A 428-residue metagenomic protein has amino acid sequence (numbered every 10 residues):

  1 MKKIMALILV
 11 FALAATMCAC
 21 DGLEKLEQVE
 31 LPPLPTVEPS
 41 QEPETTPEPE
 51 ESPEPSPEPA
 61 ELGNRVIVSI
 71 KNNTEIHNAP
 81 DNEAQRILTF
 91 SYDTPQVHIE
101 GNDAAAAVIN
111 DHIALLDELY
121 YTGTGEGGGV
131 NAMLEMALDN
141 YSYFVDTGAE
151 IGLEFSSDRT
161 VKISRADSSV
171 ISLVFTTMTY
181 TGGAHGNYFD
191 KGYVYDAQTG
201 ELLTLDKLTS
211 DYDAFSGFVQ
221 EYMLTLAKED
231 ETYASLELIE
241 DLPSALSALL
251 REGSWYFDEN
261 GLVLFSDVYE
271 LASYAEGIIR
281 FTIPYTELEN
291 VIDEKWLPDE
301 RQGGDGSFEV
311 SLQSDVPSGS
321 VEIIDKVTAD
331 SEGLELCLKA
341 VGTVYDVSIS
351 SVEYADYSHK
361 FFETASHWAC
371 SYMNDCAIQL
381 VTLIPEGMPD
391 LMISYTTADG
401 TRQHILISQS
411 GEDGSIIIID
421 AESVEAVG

Functional and structural regions predicted by a protein language model:
M1-F11, D21: Positively charged n-region of N-terminal signal peptides that target proteins for export
T16-A19: C-terminal motif of bacterial Sec signal peptides marking the signal peptidase cleavage site
D21-P35, E54-Q313: Compositionally biased intrinsically disordered regions enriched in Thr/Gly
P35-P57: Extracellular mucin-like PTS domains
E201-A234, K339-N374: The feature marks short-to-medium sequence segments in extracytoplasmic or secretory-pathway proteins
F308-Y357: Short, surface-exposed binding/anchoring microloops in extracellular/periplasmic proteins
S311-D315, V321-K326, H404-G428: Extracellular beta-sheet/turn segments enriched in Thr/Pro/Gly and aliphatic residues
E363-L406: Short, solvent-exposed, Trp/other aromatic-anchored flexible loops in extracytoplasmic proteins
